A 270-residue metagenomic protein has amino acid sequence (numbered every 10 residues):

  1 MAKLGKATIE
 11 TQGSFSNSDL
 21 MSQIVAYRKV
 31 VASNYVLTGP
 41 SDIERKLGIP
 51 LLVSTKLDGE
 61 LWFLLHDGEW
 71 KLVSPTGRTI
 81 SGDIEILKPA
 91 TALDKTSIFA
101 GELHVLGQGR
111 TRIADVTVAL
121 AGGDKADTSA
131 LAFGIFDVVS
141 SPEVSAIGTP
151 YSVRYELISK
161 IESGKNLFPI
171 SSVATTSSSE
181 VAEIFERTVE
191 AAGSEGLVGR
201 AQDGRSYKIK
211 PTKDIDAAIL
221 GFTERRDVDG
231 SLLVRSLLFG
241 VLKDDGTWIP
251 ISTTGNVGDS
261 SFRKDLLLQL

Functional and structural regions predicted by a protein language model:
M1-T8, R110-S140, G246-L270: Intrinsically disordered, low-complexity regulatory tails
A2-Y27, S33: N-terminal low-complexity/intrinsically disordered pre-sequences and tails
T11-Q23, G59, T91-A92, G122 (+2 more regions): Short low-complexity stretches enriched in small and charged residues
L20, V116, R154, V181-I184: Hydrophobic/aromatic residues in well-formed alpha-helices
S22, K29-T76, S141, S159 (+1 more regions): Nucleic-acid 5′ end/cap handling module spanning
I43-K165: Covalent nucleotidyltransferase
